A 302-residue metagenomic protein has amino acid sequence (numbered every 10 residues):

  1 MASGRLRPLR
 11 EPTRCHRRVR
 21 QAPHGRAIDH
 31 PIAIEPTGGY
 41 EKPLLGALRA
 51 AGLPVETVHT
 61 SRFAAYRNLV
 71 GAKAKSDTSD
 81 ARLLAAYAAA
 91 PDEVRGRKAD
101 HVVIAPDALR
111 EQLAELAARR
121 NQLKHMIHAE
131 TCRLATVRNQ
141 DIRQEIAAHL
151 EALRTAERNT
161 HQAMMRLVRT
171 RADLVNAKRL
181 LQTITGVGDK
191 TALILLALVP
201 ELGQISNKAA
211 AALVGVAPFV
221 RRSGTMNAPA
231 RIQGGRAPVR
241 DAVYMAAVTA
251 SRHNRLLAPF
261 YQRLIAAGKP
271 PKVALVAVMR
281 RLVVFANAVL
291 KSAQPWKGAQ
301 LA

Functional and structural regions predicted by a protein language model:
M1, L84, L193-I194: Gly/Thr-rich phosphate-binding beta-strand-loop-beta motif of the actin/hexokinase/Hsp70
M1-R14: Short glycine-rich, Thr/Ser-proximal phosphate-binding strand/loop in the N-terminal lobe of ATP-dependent enzymes
T13-P31: Short, basic/hydrophobic alpha-helical segments
I28-Y40: Short glycine-rich phosphate-binding loop at a beta-alpha junction
G46-A50, E56-T183: Long, charge-rich intrinsically disordered scaffolds of nucleic-acid metabolism proteins
D189, I194-A267, P271, G298: Phosphate-backbone recognition surface of nucleic-acid-processing proteins
A266-A302: Basic, amphipathic alpha-helical segments enriched in Lys/Arg and hydrophobic/aromatic residues
